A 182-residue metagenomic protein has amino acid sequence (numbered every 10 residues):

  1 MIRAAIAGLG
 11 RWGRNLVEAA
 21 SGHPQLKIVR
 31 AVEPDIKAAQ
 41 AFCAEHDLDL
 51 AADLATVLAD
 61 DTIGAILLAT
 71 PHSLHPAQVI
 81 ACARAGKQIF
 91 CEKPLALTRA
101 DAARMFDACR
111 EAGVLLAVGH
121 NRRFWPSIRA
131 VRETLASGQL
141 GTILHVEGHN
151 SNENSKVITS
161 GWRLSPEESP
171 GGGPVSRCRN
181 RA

Functional and structural regions predicted by a protein language model:
M1-E45: N-terminal Rossmann-like dinucleotide-binding module
G13, H75, A182: Catalytic nucleophile loop
L16, L48-A108: Beta-loop-alpha module in the N-terminal Rossmann-like domain of NAD(P)-dependent dehydrogenases, especially those
R30, A65, H145: Short, Asp-centered acidic motifs that coordinate Mg2+ and/or phosphate in catalytic or ligand-binding sites
A51, F90, L115-A117, E147: Structural detector of well-ordered beta-strand residues that form the stable sheet scaffold of enzyme domains
L74, P94-A96, A117-F124, R129: Rossmann-like NAD(P)(H) cofactor-binding subdomain of soluble oxidoreductases
L115, R123-A182: Predominantly a Rossmann-like dinucleotide-binding segment in NAD(P)-dependent oxidoreductases
